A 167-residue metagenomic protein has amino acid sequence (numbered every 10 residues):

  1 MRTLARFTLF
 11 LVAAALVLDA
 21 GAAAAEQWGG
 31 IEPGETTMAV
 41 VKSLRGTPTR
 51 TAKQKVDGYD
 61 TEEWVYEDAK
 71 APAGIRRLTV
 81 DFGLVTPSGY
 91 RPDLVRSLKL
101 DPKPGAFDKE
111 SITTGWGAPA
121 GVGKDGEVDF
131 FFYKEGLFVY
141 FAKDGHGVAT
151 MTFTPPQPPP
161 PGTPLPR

Functional and structural regions predicted by a protein language model:
M1-R6: Positively charged n-region of N-terminal signal peptides that target proteins for export
T8-D19: Bacterial N-terminal signal peptides
V12, Q27-W28, K99: A general structural-boundary detector
L16, I31-E32, K103: Short N-terminal micro-motifs specific to bacterial/archaeal maturation and metal-cluster initiation sites
L18-G21, A52: Structural signature of transmembrane alpha-helix termini at the membrane-water interface
A23-E35: Cleaved targeting-peptide boundary
T36-R167: A cross-family detector of function-defining hotspots
